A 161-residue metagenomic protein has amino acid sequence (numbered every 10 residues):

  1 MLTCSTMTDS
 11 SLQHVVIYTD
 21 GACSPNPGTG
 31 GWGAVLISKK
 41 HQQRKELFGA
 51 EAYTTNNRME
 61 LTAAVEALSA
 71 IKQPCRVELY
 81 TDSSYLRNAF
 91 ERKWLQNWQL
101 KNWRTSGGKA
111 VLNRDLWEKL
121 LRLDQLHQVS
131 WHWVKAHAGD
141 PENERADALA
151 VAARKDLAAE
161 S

Functional and structural regions predicted by a protein language model:
L2-R58, T62, E66-C75, F90 (+2 more regions): RNase H-like nuclease fold core
A22-T29, V65-R145, L149, R154: RNase H catalytic domain
